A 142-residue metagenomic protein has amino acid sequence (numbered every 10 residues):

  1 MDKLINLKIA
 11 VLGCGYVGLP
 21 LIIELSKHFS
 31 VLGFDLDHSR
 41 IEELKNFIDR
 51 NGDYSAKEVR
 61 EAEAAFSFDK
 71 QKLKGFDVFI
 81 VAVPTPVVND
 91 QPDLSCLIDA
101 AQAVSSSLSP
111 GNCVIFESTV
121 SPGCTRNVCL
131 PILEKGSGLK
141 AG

Functional and structural regions predicted by a protein language model:
D2-N6, S30-L32, L36-V78, V83-P92 (+1 more regions): Conserved N-terminal Rossmann-fold NAD(P) cofactor-binding segment
I5-K8, G111: Phosphate-coordination loops involved in phosphoryl transfer and adenosine-cofactor binding
C14-G15: Glycine-rich Rossmann-fold phosphate-binding loop(s) that bind the pyrophosphate of adenine dinucleotide cofactors
G18-L19: N-terminal Rossmann-fold NAD(P) dinucleotide-binding loop
E24-L25: Aromatic pocket-lining residues of Rossmann-like dinucleotide-binding sites
V87-G142: Rossmann-like NAD(P)(H) cofactor-binding subdomain of soluble oxidoreductases
